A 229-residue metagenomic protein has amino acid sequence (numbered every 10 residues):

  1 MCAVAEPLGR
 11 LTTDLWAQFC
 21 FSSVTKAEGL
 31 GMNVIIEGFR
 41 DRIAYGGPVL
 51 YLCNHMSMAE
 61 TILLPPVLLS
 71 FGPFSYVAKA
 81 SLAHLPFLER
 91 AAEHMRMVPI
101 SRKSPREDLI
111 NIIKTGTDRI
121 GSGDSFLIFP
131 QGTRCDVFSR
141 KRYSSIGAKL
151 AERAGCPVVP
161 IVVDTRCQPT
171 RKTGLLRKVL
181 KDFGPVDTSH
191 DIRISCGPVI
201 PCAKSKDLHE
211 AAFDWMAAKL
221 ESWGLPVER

Functional and structural regions predicted by a protein language model:
M1-V49, I62-L63: Membrane-anchoring hydrophobic helices of lipid-metabolizing enzymes
S22-V24, A59-L69, P86-A91: Hydrophobic alpha-helical segments in the ANL/AMP-binding
P48-L50, G123-F129: Residue-level preference for the first positions of well-ordered beta-strands
H55-S57, K79-H84: Short glycine-enriched loops at secondary-structure junctions
V67, A91, D118, K149-L150: Hydrophobic/aromatic ligand-binding patch that stacks against planar heteroaromatic rings of cofactors or nucleotides
S81-H94, P99, P105: Conserved nucleotide-cofactor-binding alpha/beta core module
L88-E89, S125, V137-K206: A cross-family acyltransferase "interaction/gating" segment
